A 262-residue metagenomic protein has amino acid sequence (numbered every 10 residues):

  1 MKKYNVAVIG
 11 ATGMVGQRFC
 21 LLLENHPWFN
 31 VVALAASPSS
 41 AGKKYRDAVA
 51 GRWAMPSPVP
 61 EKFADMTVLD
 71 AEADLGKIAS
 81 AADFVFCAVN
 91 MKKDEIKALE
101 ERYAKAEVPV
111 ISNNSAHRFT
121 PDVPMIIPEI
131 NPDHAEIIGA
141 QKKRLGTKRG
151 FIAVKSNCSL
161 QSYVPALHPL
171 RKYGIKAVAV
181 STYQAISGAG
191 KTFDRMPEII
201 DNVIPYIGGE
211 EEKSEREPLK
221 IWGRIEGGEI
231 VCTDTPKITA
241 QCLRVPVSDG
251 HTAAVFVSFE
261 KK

Functional and structural regions predicted by a protein language model:
M1-Y206, T235-K237, K261: N-terminal Rossmann-like NAD(P) cofactor-binding subdomain of oxidoreductases, focused on the glycine-rich
S187-K262: Charged docking surfaces used in two-component/phosphorelay signaling
